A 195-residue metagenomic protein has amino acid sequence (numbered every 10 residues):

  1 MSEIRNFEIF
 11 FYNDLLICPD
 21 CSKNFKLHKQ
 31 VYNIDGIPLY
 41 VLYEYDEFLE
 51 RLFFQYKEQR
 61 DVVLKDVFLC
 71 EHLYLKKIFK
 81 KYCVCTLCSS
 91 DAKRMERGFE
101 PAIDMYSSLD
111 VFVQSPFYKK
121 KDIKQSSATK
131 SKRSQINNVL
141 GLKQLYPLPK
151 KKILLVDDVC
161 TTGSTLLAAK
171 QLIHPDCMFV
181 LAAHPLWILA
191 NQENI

Functional and structural regions predicted by a protein language model:
M1-I9, C18-C21: Short cysteine-rich clusters marking metal-coordination/redox-active sites
N13: Flanking scaffold residues of small Cys/His-coordinated metal-binding clusters
I17-C83, D91-E96, E100, S107 (+2 more regions): Active-site-facing substrate-recognition patch
S107-V111, L167-H174: Short, well-ordered alpha-helices that flank and scaffold nucleotide-derived cofactor binding pockets
V113-P116: Metal-dependent phosphoesterase core characteristic of DEDDh/y 3'-5' exonuclease domains
I153-L155: Residue-level marker for buried hydrophobic side chains located in beta-strands that build the well-ordered beta-sheet
D158, V180-A183: Cofactor-binding loop segments of dinucleotide-utilizing enzymes, especially the Rossmann-like FAD- and NAD(P)+-binding
V159-A169: Acidic, divalent-metal-coordinating active-site segment for phosphoryl/phosphodiester hydrolysis, typified by short
